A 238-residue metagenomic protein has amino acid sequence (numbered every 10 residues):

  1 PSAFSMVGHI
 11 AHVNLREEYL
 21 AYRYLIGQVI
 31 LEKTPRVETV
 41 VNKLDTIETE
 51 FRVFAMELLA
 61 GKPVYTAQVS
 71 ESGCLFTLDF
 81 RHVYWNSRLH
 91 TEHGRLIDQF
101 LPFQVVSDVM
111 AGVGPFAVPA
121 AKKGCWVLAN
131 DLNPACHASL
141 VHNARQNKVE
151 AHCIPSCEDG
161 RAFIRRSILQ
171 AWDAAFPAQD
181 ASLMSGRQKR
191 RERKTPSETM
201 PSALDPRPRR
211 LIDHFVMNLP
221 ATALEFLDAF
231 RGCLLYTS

Functional and structural regions predicted by a protein language model:
P1-N14, L20-H90: Non-catalytic substrate-recognition/targeting regions of SAM-dependent transferases
E50, M56-G124, P134-L140: Glycine-rich adenosyl-nucleotide cofactor-binding module
L128-D131: Conserved SAM-binding motif I beta-strand of class I
A135-R207: S-adenosyl-L-methionine
D213-A223: A short SAM/SAH-binding and catalytic strip from SAM-dependent methyltransferases
A223-A229: A short, conserved alpha-helix within the catalytic core of class I
Y236-T237: Conserved small/polar residues in nucleotide/adenosyl-binding loops
